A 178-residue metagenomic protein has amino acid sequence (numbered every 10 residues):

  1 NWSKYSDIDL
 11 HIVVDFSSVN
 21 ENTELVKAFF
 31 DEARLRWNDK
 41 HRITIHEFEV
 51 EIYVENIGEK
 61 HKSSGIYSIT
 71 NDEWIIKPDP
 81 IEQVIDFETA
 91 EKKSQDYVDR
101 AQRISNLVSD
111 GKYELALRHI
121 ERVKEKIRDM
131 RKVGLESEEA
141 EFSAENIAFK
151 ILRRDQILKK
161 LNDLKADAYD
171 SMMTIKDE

Functional and structural regions predicted by a protein language model:
N1-S6, V13-E178: Catalytic core of pol beta-like nucleotidyltransferases
